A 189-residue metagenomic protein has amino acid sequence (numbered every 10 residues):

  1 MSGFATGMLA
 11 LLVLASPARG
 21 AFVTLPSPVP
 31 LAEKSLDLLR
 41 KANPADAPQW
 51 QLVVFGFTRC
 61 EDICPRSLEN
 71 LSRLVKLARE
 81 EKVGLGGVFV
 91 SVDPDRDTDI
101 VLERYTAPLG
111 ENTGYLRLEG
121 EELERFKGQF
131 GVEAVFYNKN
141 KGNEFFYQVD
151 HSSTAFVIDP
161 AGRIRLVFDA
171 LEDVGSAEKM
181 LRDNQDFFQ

Functional and structural regions predicted by a protein language model:
M1-E33, N184-Q189: N-terminal targeting signals for export/organelle localization
P30-Q51, V75: A short beta-strand-turn-helix
L31, A47-W50, K82-G87, D97 (+1 more regions): Extracytoplasmic
P44-S67, L71: Short active-site neighborhood of thiol/selenol oxidoreductases, capturing the structured segment around
Q51-V54, F89-S91, T154-V157, V167: Soluble periplasmic/extracytoplasmic beta-strand elements of cell-envelope proteins
F57-T58, V90-D95, G120, P160-R163 (+1 more regions): Solvent-exposed coil/turn segments that connect beta secondary-structure elements in extracytoplasmic/periplasmic
L68-F126: Structural microenvironment flanking redox-active thiols in thiol-disulfide oxidoreductases
E122-M180: Thiol/disulfide oxidoreductase modules built on the thioredoxin-like
